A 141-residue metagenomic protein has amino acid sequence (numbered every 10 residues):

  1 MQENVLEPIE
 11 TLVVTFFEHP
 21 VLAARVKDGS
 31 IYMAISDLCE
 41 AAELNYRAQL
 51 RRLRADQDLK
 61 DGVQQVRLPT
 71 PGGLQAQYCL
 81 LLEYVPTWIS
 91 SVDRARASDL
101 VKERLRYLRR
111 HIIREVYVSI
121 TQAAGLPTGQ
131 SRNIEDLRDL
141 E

Functional and structural regions predicted by a protein language model:
M1-L44, P69-E141: Positively charged, aromatic-accented nucleic-acid-binding surfaces
H19, Y46-L74: Major-groove DNA-recognition helix of helix-turn-helix-type DNA-binding domains
